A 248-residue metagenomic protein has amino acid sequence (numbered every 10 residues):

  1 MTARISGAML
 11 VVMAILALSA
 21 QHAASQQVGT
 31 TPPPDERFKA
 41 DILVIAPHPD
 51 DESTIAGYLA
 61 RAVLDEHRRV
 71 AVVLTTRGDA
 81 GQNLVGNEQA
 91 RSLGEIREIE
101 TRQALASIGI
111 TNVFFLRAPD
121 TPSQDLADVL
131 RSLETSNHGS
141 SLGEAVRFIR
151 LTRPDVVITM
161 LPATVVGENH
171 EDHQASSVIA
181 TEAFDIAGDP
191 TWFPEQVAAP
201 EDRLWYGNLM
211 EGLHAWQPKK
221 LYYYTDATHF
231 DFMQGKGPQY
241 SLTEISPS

Functional and structural regions predicted by a protein language model:
M1-A3: N-terminal secretory signal peptides that target proteins for export/translocation
A8-S19: Bacterial N-terminal signal peptides
A14, V28-P34, I186-S248: The feature marks non-catalytic terminal segments
A23-F193: Active-site beta-strand->loop->alpha-helix modules in alpha/beta enzyme cores, enriched in Gly/His/Asp(Glu)
